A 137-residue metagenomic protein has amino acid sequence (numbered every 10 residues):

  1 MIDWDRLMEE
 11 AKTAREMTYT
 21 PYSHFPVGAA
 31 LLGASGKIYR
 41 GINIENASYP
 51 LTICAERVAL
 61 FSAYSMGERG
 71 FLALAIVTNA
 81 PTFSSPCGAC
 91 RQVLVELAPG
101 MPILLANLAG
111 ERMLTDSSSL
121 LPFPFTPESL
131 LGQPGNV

Functional and structural regions predicted by a protein language model:
I2-T20, E68-V137: C-terminal binding/interaction regions
E10-T13, A55-S62: Short, well-ordered amphipathic alpha-helical segments that serve as non-catalytic structural scaffolds within diverse
S23: Active-site segments that bind and position negatively charged phosphate/pyrophosphate groups
P26, N43, A75: Conserved beta-strand segments that form the floor/walls of ligand-binding pockets within enzyme and binding domains
P26-G33: Short beta-strand scaffold segments in enzyme catalytic cores
L32, F61-G67, E96-L97: Alpha-helix C-terminal capping segments
K37-I38: Hydrophobic "anchor" residues
N43-R57: Compact, glycine-rich, soluble single-domain proteins
